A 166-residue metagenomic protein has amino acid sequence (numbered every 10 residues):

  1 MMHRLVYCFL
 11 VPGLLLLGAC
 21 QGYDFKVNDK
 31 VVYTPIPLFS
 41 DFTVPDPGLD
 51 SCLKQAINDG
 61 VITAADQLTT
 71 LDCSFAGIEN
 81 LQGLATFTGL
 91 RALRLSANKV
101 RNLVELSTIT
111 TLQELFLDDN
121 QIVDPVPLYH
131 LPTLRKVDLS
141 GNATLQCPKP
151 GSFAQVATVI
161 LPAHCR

Functional and structural regions predicted by a protein language model:
M1-F9: Bacterial N-terminal signal peptides that target proteins for export
L10-G13, P132: Short N-terminal leader segment in a subset of presequences, especially plant chloroplast and some mitochondrial
L14, D41, T70: A residue-level signal for beta-strand positions that form part of recognition/binding surfaces within mature
L16-A19: C-terminal motif of bacterial Sec signal peptides marking the signal peptidase cleavage site
Q21-N28: Bacterial lipoprotein signal-peptidase II cleavage site
D29-Q55: Post-signal peptide N-terminal segment of mature Sec-exported envelope proteins
V32-T34, N58, T63-R166: Concave beta-strand-loop units of leucine-rich repeat
